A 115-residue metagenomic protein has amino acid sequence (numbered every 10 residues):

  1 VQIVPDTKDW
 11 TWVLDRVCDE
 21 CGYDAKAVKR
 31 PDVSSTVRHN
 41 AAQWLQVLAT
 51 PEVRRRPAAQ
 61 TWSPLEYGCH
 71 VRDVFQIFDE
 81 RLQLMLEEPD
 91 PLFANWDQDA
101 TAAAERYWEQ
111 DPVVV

Functional and structural regions predicted by a protein language model:
V1-L65, C69, Q76-V115: Aromatic-glycine hotspot motif
